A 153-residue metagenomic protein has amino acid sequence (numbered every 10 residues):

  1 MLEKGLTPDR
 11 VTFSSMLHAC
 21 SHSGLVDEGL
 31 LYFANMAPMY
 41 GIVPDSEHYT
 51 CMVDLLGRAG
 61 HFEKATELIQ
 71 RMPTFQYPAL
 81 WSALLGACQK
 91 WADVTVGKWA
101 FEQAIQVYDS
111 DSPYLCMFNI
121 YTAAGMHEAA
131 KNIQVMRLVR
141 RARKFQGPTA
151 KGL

Functional and structural regions predicted by a protein language model:
M1-L153: Terminal (and in a subset, N-terminal) low-complexity or junction segments at the ends of helical repeat RNA-binding
